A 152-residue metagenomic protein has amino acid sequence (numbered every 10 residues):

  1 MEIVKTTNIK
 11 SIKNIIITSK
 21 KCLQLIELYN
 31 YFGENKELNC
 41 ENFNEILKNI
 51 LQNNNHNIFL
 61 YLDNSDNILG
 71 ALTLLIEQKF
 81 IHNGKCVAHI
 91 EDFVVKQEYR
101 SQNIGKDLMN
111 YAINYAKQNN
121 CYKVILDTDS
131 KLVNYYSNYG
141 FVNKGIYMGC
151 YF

Functional and structural regions predicted by a protein language model:
E2-E45: Short amphipathic alpha-helix that is part of the acyltransferase structural core
K48-L60, H89: A short helix-loop-beta-strand connector motif used in the catalytic cores of GNAT acetyltransferases and, in some
L60, N67-I76, V94: Conserved beta-strand in the GNAT
Q78-I90, R100: A conserved beta-turn-beta hairpin within the catalytic core of GNAT-like acetyltransferases that forms part
Y99, N103-Y111: Conserved acetyl-CoA pyrophosphate-binding loop and the N-cap/start of the following alpha-helix in GNAT-like
M109, A116-T128: Conserved GNAT acetyl-CoA-binding A-motif
V124-N134, V142, G149-F152: Conserved beta-strand-loop-alpha-helix junction that forms the acyl-donor binding cleft
